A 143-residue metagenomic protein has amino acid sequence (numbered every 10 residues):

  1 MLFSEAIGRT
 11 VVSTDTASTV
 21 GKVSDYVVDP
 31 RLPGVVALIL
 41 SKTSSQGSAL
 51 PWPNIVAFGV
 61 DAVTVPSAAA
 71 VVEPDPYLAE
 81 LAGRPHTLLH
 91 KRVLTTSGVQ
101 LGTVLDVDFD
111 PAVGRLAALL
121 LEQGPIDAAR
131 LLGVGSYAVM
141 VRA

Functional and structural regions predicted by a protein language model:
M1-A143: Peripheral interaction segments used for macromolecular assembly
